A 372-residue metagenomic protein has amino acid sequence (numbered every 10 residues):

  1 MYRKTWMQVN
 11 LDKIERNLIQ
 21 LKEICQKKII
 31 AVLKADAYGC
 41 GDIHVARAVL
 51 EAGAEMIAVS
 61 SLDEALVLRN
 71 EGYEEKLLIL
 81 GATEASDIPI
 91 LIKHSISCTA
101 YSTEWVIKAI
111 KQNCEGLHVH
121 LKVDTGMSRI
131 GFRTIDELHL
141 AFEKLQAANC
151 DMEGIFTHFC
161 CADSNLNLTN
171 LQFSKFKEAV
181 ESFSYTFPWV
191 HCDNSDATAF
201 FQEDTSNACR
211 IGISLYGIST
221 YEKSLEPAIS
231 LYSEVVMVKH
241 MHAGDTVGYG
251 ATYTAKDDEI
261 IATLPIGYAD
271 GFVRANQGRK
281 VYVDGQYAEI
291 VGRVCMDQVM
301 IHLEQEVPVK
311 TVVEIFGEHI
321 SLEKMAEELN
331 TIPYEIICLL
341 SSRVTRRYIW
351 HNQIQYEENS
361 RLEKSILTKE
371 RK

Functional and structural regions predicted by a protein language model:
Y2-L11, E15, E64, T83-A85 (+4 more regions): Active-site anion/phosphate-binding pocket segments in diverse small-molecule metabolic enzymes
T5-V9, K13-R16, K27-S182, T186-H191 (+1 more regions): Active-site-proximal beta-alpha core segment in soluble small-molecule metabolic enzymes
I24: Conserved PLP-enzyme active-site core in the AAT-like
